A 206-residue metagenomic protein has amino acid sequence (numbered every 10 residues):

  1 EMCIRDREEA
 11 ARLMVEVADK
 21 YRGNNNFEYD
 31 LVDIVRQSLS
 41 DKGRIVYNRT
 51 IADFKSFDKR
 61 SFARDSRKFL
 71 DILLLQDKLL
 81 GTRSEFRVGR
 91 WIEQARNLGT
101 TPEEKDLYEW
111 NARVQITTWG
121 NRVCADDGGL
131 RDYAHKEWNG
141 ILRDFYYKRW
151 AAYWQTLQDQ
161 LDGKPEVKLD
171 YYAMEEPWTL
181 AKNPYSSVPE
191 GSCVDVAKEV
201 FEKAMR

Functional and structural regions predicted by a protein language model:
E1-R206: Catalytic domains of carbohydrate-active enzymes that cleave complex glycans
